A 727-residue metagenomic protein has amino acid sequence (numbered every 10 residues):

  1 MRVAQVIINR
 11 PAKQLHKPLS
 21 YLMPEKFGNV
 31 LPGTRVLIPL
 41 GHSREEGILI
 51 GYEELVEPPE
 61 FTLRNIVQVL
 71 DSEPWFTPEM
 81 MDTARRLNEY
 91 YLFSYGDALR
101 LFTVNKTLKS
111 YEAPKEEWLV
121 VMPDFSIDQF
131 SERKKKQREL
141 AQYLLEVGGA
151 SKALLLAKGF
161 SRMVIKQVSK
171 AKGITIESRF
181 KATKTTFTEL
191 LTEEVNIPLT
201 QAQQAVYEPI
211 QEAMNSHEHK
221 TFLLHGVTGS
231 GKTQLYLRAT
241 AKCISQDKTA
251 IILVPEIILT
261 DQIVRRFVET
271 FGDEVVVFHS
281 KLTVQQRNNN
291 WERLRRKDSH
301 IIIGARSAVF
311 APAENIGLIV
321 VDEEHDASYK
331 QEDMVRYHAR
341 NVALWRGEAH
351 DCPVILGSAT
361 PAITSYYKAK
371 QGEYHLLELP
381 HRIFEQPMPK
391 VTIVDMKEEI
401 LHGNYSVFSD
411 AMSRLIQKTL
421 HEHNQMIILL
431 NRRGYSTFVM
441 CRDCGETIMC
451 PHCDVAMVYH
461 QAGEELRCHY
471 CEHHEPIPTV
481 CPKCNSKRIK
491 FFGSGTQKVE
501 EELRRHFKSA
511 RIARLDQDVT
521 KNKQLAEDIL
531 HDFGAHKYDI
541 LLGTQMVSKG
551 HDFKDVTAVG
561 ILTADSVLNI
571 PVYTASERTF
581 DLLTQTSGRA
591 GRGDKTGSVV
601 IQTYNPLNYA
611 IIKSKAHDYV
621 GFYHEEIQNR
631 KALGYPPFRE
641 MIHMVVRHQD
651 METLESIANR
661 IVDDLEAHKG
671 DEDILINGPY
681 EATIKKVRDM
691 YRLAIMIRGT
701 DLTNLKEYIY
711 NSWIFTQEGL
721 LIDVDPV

Functional and structural regions predicted by a protein language model:
M1-S358, K370-Q386, H668-D671, I684 (+3 more regions): Accessory, non-ATPase domains that flank or precede helicase/AAA+ motor cores in DNA-metabolism machines
V6-I8, K418, N677: Short, charged low-complexity linear motifs
G51-E53, T103, S178-F180, L430-R432 (+4 more regions): A general secondary-structure junction signal
R85-N88, S413, E500, R504 (+3 more regions): Generic solvent-exposed, charged/amphipathic alpha-helical segments that serve as macromolecular interface scaffolds
L119-V121, V391, M457, I489 (+2 more regions): Generic structural motif
E194-T200, Q204-E208, H217-E655, A694-I695 (+3 more regions): Inter-lobe coupling/hinge segments of SF2-like helicase ATPases
S436, F638-V646, D650-R698: Long, well-ordered amphipathic alpha-helical subdomains in the mid-to-C-terminal portions of large enzyme subunits
